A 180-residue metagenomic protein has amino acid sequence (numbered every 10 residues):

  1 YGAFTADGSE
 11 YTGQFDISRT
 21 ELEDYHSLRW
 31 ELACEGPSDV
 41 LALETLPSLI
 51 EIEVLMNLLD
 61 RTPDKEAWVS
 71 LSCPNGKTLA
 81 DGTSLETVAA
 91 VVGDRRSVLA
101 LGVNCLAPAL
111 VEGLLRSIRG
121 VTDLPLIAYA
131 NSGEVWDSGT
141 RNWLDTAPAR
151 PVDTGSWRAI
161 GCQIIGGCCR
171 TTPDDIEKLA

Functional and structural regions predicted by a protein language model:
Y1-A180: Domain-level signal for soluble alpha/beta catalytic cores
